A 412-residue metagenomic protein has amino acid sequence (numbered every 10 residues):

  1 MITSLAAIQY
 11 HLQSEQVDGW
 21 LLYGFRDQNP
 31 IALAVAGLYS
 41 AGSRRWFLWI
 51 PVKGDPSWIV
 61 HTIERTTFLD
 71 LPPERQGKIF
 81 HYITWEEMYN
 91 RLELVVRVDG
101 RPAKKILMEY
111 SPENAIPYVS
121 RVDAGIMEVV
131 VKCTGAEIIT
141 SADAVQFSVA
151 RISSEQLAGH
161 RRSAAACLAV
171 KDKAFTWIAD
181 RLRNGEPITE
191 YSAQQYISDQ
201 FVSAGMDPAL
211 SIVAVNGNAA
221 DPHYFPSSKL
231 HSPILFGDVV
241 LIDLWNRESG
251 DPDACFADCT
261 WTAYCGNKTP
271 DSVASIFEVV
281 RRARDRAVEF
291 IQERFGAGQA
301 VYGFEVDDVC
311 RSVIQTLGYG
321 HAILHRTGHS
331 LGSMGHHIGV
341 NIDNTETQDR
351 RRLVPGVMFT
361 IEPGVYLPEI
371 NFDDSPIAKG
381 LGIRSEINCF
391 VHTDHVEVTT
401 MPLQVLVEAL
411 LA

Functional and structural regions predicted by a protein language model:
M1-A412: Active-site neighborhoods and metal-handling regions in enzymes and metal-associated proteins
